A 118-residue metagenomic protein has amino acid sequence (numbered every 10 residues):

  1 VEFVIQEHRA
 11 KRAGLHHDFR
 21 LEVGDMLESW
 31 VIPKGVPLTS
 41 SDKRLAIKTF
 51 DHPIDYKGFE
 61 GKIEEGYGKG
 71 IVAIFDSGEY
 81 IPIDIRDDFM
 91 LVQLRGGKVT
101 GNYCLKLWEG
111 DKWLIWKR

Functional and structural regions predicted by a protein language model:
V1-R118: A charge-rich, low-complexity, intrinsically flexible signal that marks solvent-exposed coils, linkers, repeats
